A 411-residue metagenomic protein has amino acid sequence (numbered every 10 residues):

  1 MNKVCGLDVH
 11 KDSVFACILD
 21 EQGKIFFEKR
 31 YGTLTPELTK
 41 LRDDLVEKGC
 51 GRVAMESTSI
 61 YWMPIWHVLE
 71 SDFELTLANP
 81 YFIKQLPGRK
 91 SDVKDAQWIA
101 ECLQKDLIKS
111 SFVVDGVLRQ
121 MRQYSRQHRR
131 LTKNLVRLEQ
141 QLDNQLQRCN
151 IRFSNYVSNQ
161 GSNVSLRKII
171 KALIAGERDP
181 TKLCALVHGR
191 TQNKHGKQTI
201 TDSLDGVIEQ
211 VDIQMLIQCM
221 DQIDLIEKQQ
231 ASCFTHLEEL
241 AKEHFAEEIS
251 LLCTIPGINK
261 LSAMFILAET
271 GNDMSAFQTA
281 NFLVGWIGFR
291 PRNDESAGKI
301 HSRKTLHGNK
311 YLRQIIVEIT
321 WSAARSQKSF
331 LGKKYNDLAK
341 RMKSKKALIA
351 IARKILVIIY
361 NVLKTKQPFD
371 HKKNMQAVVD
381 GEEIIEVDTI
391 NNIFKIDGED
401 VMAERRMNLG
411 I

Functional and structural regions predicted by a protein language model:
M1-I411: A detector of single, family-specific signature residues that are central to catalytic or substrate-handling motifs
